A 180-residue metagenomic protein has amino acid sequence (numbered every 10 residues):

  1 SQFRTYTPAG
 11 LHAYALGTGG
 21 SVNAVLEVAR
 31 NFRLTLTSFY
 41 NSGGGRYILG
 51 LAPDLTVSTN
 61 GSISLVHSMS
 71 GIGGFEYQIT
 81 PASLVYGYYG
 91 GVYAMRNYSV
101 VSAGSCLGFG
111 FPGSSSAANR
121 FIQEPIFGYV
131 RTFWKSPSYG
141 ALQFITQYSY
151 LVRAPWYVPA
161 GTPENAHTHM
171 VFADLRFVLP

Functional and structural regions predicted by a protein language model:
S1-P125: Detector for outer-membrane/organellar transmembrane beta-barrel domains, recognizing the amphipathic beta-strand
L26-R33, A82, W134-F144, P180: Short loop/turn motifs that connect adjacent beta-strands in outer-membrane beta-barrel proteins
L36, F75, F127-Y129, T146 (+1 more regions): Hydrophobic, well-ordered secondary-structure elements that form the walls of internal hydrophobic environments
R96-S99, V130-W134: Short regulatory "switch" loops immediately downstream of catalytic or recognition motifs within protein catalytic
Q123-F133, L142: Conserved C-terminal beta-signal and adjacent last beta-strands/turns of outer-membrane beta-barrel proteins
Y129, N165-P180: Outer-membrane beta-barrel "beta-signal"
P137-A160: C-terminal beta-signal and adjacent terminal beta-strands/loops of Gram-negative outer-membrane beta-barrel proteins
